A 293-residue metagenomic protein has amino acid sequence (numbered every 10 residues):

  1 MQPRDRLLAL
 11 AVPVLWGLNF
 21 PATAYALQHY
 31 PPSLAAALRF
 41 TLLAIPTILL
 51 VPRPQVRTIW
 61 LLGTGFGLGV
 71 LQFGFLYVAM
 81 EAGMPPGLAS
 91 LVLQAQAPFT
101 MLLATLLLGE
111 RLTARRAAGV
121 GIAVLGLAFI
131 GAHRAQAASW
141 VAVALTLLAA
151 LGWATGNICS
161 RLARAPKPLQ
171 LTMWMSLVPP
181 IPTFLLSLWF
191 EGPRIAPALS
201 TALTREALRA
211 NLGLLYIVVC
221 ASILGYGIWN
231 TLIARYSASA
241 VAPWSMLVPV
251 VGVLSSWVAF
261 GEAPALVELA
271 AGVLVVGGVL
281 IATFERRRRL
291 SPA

Functional and structural regions predicted by a protein language model:
M1-L34, A135-L162, P182-L185, P292-A293: Glycine-/small-residue-enriched transmembrane alpha-helix faces in small-molecule transporters and effluxers
R4, L34-I48, G119-I122, V141-L148 (+4 more regions): Hydrophobic alpha-helical transmembrane segments of multi-pass integral membrane proteins, especially transporters
V14-T23, I48-L93, M101, F129 (+1 more regions): Specific transmembrane alpha-helical segments of multi-pass solute transporters/efflux pumps, especially DMT/EamA
T23-H29, E81-A82, A128-S139, F190-L208 (+2 more regions): Membrane-interface helix termini and inter-helical loops of multi-pass transporters
A26, A35, A79, L106-L108 (+6 more regions): Hydrophobic/aromatic residues within transmembrane alpha-helices of multi-pass small-molecule transporters
L34-I45, Y77-R111, R116, A149 (+1 more regions): Specific alpha-helical transmembrane segments that line the substrate/conduction pathway and gating interfaces
T41, T47, L103, L112-A132 (+4 more regions): Hydrophobic transmembrane alpha-helices of multi-pass small-molecule transport proteins
T58-G67, L112-V124, A142-V143, P166-S176 (+1 more regions): Cytoplasmic-side transmembrane-helix entry/capping segments in multi-pass membrane proteins
